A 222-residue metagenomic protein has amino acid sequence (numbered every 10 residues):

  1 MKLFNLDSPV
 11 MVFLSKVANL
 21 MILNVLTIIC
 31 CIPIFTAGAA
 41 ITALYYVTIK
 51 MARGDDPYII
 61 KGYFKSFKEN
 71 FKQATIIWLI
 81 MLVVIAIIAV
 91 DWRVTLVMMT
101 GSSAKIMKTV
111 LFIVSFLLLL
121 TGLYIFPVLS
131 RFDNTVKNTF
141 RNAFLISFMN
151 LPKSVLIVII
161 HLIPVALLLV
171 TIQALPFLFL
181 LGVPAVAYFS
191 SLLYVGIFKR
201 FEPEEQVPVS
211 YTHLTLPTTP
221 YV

Functional and structural regions predicted by a protein language model:
M1-P9: Short, Lys/Arg-rich, polar N-terminal cytosolic tail immediately upstream of the first transmembrane signal-anchor
S15-V25, F67-V83, V128-A166: Interfacial aromatic "cap" segments that immediately flank transmembrane helices in multipass membrane proteins
L23, T27, C31, I88-R93 (+2 more regions): Structural signal for membrane-spanning alpha-helices in multi-pass inner-membrane proteins, emphasizing helix cores
I28-I49, S103-N134, L175-E204: Selective recognition of hydrophobic, aromatic-rich stretches within alpha-helical transmembrane segments of polytopic
I34, G38, R53, W92 (+3 more regions): Short helix-capping/hinge motifs at transmembrane helix termini and TM-loop junctions
I41-E69: Interfacial loop at the N-terminal end of multi-pass membrane proteins
N70-F116: Helix-adjacent hinge/juxtasegments
T212-T218: Conserved small/polar residues in nucleotide/adenosyl-binding loops
